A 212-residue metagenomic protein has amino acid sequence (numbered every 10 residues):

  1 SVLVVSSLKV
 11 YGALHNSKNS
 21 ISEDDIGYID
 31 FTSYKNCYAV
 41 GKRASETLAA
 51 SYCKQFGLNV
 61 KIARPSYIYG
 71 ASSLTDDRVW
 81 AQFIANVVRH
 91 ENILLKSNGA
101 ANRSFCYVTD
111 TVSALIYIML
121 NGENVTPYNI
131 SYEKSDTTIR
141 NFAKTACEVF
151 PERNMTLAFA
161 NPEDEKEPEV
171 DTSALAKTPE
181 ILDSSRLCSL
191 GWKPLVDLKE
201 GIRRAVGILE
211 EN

Functional and structural regions predicted by a protein language model:
S1-K35: Conserved Rossmann-fold NAD(P)-dependent oxidoreductase catalytic core, especially the SDR/UDP-sugar
L3, N59-K61, Y128: Rossmann-like NAD(H)/NADP(H) cofactor-binding core
L3-V5, A63, F83: Hydrophobic structural elements of the Rossmann-like NAD(P)H-binding subdomain that define the short-chain
V10-G12, N36-C37, L58-V79: Flexible, glycine-rich beta-alpha linker
D24, F31-K61, V88-R89: Active-site Tyr-X1-5-Lys
D30, Y34-E46, D77-A81, S104-F105 (+2 more regions): Short-chain dehydrogenase/reductase
A44, L48, Y52, F83 (+2 more regions): Hydrophobic alpha-helix immediately C-terminal to the catalytic Tyr-X-X-X-Lys motif of short-chain
V87-N212: C-terminal substrate-binding subdomain of Rossmann-fold SDR/epimerase-dehydratase oxidoreductases
